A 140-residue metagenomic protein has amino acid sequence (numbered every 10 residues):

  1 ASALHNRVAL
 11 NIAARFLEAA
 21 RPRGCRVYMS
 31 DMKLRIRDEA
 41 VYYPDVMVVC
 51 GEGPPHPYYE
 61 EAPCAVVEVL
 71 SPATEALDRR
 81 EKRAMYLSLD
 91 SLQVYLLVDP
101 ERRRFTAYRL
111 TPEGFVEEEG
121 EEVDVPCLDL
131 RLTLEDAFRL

Functional and structural regions predicted by a protein language model:
A1-L140: Gly/Pro/Ser/Thr-rich low-complexity, intrinsically disordered segments predominantly at protein N-termini
